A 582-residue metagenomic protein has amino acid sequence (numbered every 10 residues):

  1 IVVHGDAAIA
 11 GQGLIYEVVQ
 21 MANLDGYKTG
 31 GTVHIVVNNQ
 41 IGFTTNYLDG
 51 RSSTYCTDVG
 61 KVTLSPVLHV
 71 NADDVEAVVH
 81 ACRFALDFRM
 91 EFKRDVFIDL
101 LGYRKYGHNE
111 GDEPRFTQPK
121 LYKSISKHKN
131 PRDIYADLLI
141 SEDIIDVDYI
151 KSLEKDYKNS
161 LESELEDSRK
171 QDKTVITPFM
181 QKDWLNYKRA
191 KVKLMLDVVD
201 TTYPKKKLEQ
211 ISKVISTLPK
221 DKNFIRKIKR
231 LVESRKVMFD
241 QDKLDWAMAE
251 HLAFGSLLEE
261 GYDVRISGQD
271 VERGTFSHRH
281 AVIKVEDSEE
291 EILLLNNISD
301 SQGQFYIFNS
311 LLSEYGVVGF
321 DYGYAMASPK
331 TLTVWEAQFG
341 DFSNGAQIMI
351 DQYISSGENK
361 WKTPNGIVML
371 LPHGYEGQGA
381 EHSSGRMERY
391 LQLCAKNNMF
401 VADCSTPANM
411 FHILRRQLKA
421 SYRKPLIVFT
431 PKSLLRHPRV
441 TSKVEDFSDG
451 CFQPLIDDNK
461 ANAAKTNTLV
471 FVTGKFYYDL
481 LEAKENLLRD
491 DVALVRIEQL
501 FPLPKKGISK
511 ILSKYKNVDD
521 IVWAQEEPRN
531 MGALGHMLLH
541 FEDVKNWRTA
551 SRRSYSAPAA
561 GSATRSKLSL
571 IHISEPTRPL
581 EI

Functional and structural regions predicted by a protein language model:
I1-F43, Y47-D58, V67-K93, L244 (+4 more regions): Thiamine diphosphate
I1-R169, D341, E376-Q378, K396-S513: Glycine-rich ThDP/TPP pyrophosphate-binding loop and its adjacent helix/strand module within ThDP-dependent enzymes
I35-N39, V59-P66, N109-Q118, N130-E142 (+9 more regions): Short acidic (Asp/Glu) and glycine-rich catalytic loops that position anionic groups and cofactors
L100, V518-E527: Acidic beta-strand-to-loop metal/phosphate-binding motif
P131, E142, V147-V264: Hard-cation-handling environments
K220, L257-L258, V264, E272 (+7 more regions): ASCE RecA-like P-loop NTPase motor cores that couple ATP hydrolysis to mechanical translocation on nucleic acids
I571-I582: Single conserved hydrophobic/aromatic residue that forms the stacking wall/gate of nucleotide- or nucleobase-binding
